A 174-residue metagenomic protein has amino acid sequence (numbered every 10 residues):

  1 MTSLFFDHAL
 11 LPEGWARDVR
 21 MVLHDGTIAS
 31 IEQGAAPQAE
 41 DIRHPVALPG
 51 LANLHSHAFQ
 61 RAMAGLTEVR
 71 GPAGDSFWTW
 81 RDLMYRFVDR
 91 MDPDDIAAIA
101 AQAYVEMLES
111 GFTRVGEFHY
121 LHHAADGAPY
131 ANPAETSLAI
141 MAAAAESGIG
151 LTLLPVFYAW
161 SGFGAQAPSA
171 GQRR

Functional and structural regions predicted by a protein language model:
M1-A36, V46-A47: N-terminal metal-binding scaffold of metallo-dependent hydrolase/deaminase domains
D7, G26, H44, H55 (+3 more regions): Divalent metal-coordination and catalytic microenvironments
D7-L10, A103, M107, F118: C-terminal helical cap
I31, R61-A62: Residues that scaffold the ATP/ADP-binding catalytic core of kinase and kinase-like folds
P49-R61: Histidine-centered catalytic micro-motifs
A62-A98, A124-P133, W160-R174: Active-site gating loops and adjacent loop-to-helix segments of metal-dependent hydrolytic enzymes
D95-E106, A139: Short, acidic/polar
E106, F112-R174: Histidine/acidic-residue-rich, glycine-tolerant segments that coordinate divalent metal ions
